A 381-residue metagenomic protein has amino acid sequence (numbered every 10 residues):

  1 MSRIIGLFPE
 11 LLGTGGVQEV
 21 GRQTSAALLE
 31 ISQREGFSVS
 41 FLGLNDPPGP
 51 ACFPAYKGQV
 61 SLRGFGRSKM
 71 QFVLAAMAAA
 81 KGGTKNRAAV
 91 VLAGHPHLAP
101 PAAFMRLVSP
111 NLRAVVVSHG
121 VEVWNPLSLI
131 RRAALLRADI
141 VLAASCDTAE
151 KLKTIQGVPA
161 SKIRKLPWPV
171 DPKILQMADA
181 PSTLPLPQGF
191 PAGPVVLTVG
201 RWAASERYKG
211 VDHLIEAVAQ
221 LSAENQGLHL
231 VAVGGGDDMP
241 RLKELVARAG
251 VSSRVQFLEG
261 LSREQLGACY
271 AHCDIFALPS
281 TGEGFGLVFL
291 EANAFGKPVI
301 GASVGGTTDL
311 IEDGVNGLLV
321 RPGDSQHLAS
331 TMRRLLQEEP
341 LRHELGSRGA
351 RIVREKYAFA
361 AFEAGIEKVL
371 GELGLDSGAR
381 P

Functional and structural regions predicted by a protein language model:
L135, G260-L261, A268-C273: Short alpha-helical donor nucleotide-sugar binding micro-motif in glycosyltransferases
D147, P169: Carbohydrate-associated surface elements
G189-K209, I215-V218: Conserved donor-binding/catalytic core segment of Leloir-type glycosyltransferases
P240-L261: Nucleotide-activated donor-binding/catalytic signature segment of Leloir-type glycosyltransferases, i.e., the conserved
T281: Aromatic "clamp/platform" in nucleotide-sugar-dependent glycosyltransferases that forms part of the donor/acceptor
P298-G301: Short hydrophobic beta-strand element within catalytic cores of glycosyltransferases and related nucleotide-activated
E312-G314, L318-S325, R334-P340: Conserved acidic donor-binding segment of nucleotide-sugar-dependent glycosyltransferases
H327, R334, L341-E355, F362-G365: A short, well-ordered alpha-helix in the C-terminal region of glycosyltransferases
